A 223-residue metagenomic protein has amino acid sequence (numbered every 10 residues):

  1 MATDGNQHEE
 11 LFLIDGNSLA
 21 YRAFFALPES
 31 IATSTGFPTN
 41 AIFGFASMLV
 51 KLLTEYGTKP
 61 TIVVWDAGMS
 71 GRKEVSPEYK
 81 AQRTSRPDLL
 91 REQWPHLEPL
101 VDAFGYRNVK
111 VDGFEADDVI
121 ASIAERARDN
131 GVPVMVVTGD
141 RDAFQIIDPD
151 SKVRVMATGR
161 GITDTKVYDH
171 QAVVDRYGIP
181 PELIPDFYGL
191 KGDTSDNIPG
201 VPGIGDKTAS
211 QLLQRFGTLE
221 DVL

Functional and structural regions predicted by a protein language model:
A2-V137, R141-T163, V167-D169: Noncatalytic, basic helical substrate-engagement surface that gates or grips nucleic-acid strands
Y79, V173, I198: Short clusters of hydrophobic/aromatic residues that line enzyme substrate/ligand-binding pockets
R107, I179-P180: Short coil/loop linkers at secondary-structure junctions
A157, T165-I179, P185-Y188: Nucleic-acid-contacting surfaces of polymerase cores and analogous helical-repeat interfaces
P180-F187, K191-L223: Accessory alpha-helical DNA-binding modules that contact the DNA backbone or grooves
